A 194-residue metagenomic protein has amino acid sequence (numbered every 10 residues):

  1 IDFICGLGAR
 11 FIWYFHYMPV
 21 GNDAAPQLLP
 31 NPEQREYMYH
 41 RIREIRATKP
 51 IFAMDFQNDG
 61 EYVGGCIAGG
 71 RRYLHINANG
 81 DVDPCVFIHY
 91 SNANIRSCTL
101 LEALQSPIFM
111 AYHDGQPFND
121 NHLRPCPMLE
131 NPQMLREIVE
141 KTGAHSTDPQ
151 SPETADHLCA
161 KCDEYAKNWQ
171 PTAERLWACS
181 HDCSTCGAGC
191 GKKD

Functional and structural regions predicted by a protein language model:
I1-G65, G69, A78-N79, D83 (+1 more regions): Radical SAM enzyme [4Fe-4S]-AdoMet core and its adjacent flexible, acidic and glycine-rich loops/tails across
D23, E36, R71, H145 (+1 more regions): Compositionally biased, intrinsically disordered low-complexity regions
F87-D194: Flexible mid-to-C-terminal extensions adjoining Fe-S/redox cofactors in radical SAM and related proteins
